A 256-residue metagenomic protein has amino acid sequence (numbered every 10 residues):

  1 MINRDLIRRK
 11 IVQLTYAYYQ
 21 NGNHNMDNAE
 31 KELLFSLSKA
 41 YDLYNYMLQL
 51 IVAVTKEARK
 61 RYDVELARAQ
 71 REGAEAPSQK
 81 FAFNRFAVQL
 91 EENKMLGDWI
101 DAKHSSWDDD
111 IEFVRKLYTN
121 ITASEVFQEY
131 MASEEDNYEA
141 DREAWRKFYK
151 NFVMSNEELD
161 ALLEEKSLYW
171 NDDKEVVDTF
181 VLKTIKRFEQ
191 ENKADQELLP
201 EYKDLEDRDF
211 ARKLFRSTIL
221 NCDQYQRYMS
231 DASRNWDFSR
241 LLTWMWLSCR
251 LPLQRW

Functional and structural regions predicted by a protein language model:
M1-W256: Class I Rossmann-like S-adenosyl-L-methionine
